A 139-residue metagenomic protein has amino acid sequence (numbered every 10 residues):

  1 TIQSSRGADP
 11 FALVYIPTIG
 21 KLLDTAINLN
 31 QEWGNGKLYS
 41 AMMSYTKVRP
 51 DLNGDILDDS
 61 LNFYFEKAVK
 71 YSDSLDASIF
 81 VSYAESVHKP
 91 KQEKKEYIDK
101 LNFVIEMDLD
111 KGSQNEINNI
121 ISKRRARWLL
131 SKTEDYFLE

Functional and structural regions predicted by a protein language model:
T1-T25, L38-K70, I79-D99, I105-R125 (+1 more regions): Short coil/linker segments at helix-helix boundaries
Q31-W33, S72-S74: Short coil turns that delineate tetratricopeptide repeat
W128-E139: Extracytoplasmic and endomembrane cell-envelope/extracellular-matrix remodeling and assembly machinery
